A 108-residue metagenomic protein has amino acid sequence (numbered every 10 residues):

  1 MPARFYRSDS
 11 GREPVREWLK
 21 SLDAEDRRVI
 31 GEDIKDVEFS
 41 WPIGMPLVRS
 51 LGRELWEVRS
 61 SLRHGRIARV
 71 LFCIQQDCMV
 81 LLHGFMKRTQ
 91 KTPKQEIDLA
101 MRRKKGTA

Functional and structural regions predicted by a protein language model:
M1-I67, Q75-M79, F85-A108: Basic, Lys/Arg-enriched alpha-helical interface segments
